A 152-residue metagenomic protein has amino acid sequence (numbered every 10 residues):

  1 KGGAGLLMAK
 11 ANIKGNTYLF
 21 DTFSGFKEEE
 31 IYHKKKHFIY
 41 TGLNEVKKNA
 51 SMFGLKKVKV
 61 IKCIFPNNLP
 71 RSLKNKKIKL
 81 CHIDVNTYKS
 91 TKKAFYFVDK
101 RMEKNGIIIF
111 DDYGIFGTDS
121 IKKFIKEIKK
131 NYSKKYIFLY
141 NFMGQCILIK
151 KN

Functional and structural regions predicted by a protein language model:
K1-N152: S-adenosylmethionine/decaboxylated-SAM
